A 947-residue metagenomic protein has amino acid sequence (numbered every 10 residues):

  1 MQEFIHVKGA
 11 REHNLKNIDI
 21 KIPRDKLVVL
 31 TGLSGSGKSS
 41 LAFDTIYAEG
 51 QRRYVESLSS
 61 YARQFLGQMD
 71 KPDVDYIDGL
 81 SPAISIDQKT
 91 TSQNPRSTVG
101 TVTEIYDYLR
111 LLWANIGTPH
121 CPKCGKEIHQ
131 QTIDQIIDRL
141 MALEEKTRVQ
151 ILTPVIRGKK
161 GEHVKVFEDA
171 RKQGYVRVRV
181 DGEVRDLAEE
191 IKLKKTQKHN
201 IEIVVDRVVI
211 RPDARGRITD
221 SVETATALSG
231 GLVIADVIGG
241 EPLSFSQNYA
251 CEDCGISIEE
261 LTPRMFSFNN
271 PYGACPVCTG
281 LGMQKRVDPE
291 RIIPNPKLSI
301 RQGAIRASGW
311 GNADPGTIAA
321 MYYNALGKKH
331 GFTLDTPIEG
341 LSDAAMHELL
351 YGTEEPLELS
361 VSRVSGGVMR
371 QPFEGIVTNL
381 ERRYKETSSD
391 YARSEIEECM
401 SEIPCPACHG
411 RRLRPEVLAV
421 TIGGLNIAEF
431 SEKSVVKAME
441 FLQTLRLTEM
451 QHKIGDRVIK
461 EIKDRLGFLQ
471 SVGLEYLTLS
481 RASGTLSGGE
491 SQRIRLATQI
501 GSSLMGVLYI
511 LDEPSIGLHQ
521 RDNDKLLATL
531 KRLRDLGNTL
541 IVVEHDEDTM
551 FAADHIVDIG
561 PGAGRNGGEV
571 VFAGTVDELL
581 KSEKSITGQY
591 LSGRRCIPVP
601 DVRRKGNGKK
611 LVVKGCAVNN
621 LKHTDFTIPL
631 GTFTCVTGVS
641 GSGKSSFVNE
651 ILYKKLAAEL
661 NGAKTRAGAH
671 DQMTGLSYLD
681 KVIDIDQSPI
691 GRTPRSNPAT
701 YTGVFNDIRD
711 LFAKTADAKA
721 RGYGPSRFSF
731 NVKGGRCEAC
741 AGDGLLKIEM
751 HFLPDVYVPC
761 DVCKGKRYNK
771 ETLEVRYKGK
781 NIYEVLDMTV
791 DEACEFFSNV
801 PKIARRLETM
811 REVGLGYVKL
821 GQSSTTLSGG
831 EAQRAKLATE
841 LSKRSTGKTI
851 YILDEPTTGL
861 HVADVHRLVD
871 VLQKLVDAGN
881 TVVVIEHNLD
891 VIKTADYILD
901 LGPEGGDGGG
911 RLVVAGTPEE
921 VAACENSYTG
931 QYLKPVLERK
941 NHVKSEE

Functional and structural regions predicted by a protein language model:
M1-E947: Conserved phosphate-binding elements of NTP-dependent enzyme cores
